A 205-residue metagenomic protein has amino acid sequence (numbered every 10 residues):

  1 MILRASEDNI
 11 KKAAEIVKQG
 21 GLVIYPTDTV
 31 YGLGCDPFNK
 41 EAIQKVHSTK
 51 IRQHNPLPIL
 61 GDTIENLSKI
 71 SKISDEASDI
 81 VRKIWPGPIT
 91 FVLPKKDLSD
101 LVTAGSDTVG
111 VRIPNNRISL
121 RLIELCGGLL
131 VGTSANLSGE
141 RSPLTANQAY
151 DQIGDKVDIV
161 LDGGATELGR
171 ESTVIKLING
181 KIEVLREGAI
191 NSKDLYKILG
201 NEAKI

Functional and structural regions predicted by a protein language model:
M1-I205: Active-site-adjacent structural elements in enzyme catalytic cores
